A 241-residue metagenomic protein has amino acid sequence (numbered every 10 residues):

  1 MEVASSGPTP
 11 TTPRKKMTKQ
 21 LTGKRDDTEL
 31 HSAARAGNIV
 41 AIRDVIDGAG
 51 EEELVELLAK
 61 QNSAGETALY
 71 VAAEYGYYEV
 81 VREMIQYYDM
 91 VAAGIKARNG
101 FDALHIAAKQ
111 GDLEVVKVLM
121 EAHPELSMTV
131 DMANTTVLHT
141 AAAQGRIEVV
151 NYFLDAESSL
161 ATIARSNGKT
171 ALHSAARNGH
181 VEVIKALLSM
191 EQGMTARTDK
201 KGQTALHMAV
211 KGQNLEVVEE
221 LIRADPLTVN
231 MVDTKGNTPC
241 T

Functional and structural regions predicted by a protein language model:
E2-D26, N38-T67, Y77-Y78, R82-K96: Internal amphipathic alpha-helical repeat/solenoid segments
G23, Q61-N62, K96-A97, V130-M132 (+3 more regions): Ankyrin repeat boundary/linker residues
A41, E79-V80, E114-V115, E148-V149 (+2 more regions): Conserved ankyrin/ankyrin-like repeat signature
I46-E56, E83-V91, V118-L126, Y152-L160 (+2 more regions): Ankyrin repeat domain, specifically the short helix-to-loop turn at the C-terminus of the second helix of each repeat
L54-A122, M128-V130, T135: Eukaryotic helix-linker segments that join adjacent hydrophobic helices
